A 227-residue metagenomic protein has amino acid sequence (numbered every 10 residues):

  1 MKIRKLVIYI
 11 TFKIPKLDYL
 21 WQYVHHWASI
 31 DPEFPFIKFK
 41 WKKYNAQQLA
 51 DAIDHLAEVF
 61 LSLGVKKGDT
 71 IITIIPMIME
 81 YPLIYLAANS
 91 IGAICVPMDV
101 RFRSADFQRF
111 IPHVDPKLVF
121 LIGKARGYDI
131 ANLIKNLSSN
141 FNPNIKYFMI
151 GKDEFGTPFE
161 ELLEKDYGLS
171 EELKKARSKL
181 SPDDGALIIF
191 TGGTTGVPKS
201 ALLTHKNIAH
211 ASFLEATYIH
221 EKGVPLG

Functional and structural regions predicted by a protein language model:
M1-L17: Flexible, non-catalytic linker and terminal segments flanking ANL/adenylate-forming cores
I14-L17, E33-I78, P82-L86, R103-Q108 (+3 more regions): Conserved AMP-binding/adenylate-forming core of the ANL superfamily
Q22-N45, I150-E154: AMP-dependent adenylate-forming
V24-H25, L61, M79-M98, F107-Q108 (+1 more regions): Hydrophobic alpha-helical segments in the ANL/AMP-binding
L49-H55, P182, A201-P225: Conserved structural elements of the adenylate-forming
I71, A88, G185, T191-T194: Conserved S/T- and glycine-rich ATP-binding loop of Class I adenylate-forming
A93-E161: Structural core segment of the AMP-binding/adenylate-forming
E154, Y167-F190, V197, N207 (+1 more regions): Conserved pre-ATP/AMP-binding loop-to-beta segment of ANL
